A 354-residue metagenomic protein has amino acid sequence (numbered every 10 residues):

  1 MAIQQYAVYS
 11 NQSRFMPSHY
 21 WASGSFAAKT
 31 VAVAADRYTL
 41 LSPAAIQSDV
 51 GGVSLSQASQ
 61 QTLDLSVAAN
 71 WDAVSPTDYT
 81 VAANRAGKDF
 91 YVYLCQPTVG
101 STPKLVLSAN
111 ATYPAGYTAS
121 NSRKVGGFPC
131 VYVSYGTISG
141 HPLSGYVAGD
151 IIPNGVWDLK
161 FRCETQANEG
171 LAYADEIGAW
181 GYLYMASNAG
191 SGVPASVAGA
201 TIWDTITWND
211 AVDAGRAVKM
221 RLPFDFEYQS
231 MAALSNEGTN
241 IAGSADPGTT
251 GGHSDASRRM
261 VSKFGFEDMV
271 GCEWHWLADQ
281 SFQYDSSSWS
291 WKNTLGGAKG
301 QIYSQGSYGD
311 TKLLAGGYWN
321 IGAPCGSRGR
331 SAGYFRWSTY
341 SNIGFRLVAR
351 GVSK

Functional and structural regions predicted by a protein language model:
M1-P17, S353-K354: Short, intrinsically disordered N-terminal pre-domain segments
N11-A86: Glycine-rich, flexible loop motifs
V81-K88, W203, R336-S341: Extracellular/lumenal carbohydrate-interaction signature centered on repeated Trp-anchored short motifs
A83-L105: Elongated alpha-helical scaffolds
Q96-T102, M185-N188, S235-N236, D279-F282 (+1 more regions): Acidic glycine-/aspartate-rich tracts in secreted/extracellular proteins
Y135-E267: Short aromatic-cysteine micro-motif
T205-I206, A298-K354: Disulfide-stabilized, aromatic/cysteine-rich ligand-recognition loop
Y228-N320, R350-G351: An exposed tryptophan-centered "aromatic clamp" motif
